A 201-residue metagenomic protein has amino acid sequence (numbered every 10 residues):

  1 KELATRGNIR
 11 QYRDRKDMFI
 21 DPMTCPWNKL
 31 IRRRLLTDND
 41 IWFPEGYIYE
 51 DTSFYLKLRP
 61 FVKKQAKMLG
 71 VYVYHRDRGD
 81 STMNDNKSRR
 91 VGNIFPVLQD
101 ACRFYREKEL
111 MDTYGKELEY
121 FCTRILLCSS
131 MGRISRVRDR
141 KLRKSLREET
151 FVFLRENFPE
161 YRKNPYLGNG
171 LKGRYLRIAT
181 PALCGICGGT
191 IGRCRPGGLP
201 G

Functional and structural regions predicted by a protein language model:
K1-M68, Y74-R89: Donor-binding/catalytic cores of nucleotide-activated saccharide and glycerol-phosphate transferases/polymerases
C25, C102, C122, C128 (+2 more regions): Generic recognition of cysteine residues
I41, V62, K67-L69, D80-N84 (+4 more regions): Gram-positive cell-envelope targeting signals
F43, E107-Y114: Inter-helical turn/loop segments and adjacent helix faces that build the functional surface of alpha-helical bundle
F54, L118-C122, L146: Residue-level detector of well-ordered alpha-helical segments, enriched for hydrophobic/aromatic packing positions
G70-R78, N84-L110, C128-G132, R136-Y161: Catalytic core of nucleotide-sugar-dependent glycosyltransferases
D112-M131: Amphipathic alpha-helical protein-interaction segments enriched in hydrophobic
R136-G201: Membrane-interface aromatic/basic loop that binds lipid-linked glycans or pyrophosphate carriers, typified by
